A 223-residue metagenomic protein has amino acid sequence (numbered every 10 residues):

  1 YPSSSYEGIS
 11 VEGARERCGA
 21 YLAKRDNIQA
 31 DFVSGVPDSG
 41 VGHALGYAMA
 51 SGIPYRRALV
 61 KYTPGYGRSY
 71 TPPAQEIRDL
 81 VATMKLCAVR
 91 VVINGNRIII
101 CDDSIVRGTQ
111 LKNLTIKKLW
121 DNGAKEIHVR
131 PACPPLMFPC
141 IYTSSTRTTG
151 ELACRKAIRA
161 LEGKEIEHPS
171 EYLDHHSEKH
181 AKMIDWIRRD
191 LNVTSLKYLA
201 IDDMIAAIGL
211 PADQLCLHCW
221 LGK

Functional and structural regions predicted by a protein language model:
Y1-K223: PRPP-associated nucleotide enzymes
